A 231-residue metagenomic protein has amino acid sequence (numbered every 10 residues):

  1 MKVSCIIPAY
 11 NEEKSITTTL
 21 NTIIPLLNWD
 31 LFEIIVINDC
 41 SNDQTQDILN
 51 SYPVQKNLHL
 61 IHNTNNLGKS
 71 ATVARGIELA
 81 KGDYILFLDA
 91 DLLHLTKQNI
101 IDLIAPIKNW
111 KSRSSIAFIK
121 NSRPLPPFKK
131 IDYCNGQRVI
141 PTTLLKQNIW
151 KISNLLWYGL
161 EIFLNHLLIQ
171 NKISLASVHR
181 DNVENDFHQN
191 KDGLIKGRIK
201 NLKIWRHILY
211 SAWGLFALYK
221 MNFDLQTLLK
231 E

Functional and structural regions predicted by a protein language model:
K2-S4, E33, F163: Cell-envelope/extracellular polymer assembly enzymes that use nucleotide-activated donors
E12-P25: Short, well-formed alpha-helical segments that are part of the catalytic scaffolds of diverse glycosyltransferases
N38-D47: A conserved acidic beta->alpha catalytic loop
T64-A80: Glycine-rich, basic loop-to-helix element that forms the pyrophosphate-binding segment of sugar-nucleotide handling
I85: Short aromatic/hydrophobic "clamp" motif used to bind/position activated sugar donors
K97-I116: Conserved donor-nucleotide/metal-binding helix-loop-beta segment in metal-dependent transferases, i.e., the alpha-helix
S115-F128: Short beta-strand-to-loop element that shapes/binds the nucleotide-sugar donor at the catalytic cleft/hinge
I169-E231: Hydrophobic helical membrane-anchoring modules
